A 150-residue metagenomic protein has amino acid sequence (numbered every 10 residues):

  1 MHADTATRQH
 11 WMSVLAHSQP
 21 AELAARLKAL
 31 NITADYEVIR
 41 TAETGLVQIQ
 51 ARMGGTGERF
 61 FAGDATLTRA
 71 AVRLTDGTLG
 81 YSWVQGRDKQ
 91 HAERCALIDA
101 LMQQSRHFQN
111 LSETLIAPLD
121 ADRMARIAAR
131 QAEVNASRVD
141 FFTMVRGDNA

Functional and structural regions predicted by a protein language model:
M1-A34: Charge-rich, low-complexity N-terminal segments
A3-A6, R73-T78: Short acidic (Asp/Glu) and glycine-rich catalytic loops that position anionic groups and cofactors
A3-R8, H17, Q103-A150: Cysteine/selenocysteine-centered motifs that mediate thiol-based redox chemistry or coordinate metal-sulfur cofactors
V14, L46-Q48, R52, R59-F61 (+6 more regions): Residue-level preference for alpha-helix termini and adjacent loops
H17, T66-T68, H91: Generic alpha-helical scaffold signal
A21-L23, A42-T44, G54-E58, I116 (+1 more regions): Short secondary-structure boundary micro-motifs
A29-L74, Y81-S82: Structured beta-strand/loop patches that form or line metal/cofactor-binding pockets in enzymes
D76-A117: A hydrophobic, small-residue-rich beta->alpha segment in the mid-to-C-terminal subdomain of diverse proteins
